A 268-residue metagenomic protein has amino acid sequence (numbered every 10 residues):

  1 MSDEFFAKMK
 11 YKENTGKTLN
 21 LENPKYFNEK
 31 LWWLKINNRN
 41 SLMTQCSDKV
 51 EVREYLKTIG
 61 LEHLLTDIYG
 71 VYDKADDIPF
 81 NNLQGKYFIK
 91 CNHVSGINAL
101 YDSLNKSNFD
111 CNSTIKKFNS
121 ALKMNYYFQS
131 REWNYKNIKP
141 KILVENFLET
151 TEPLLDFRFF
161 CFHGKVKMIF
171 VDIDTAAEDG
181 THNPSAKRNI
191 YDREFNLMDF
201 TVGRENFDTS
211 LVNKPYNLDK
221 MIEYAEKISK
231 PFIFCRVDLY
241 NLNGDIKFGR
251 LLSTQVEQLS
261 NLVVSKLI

Functional and structural regions predicted by a protein language model:
M1-N38: Membrane-proximal basic amphipathic "stem/tether" segments
N23-S113, K117-W133, K141: A conserved helix-loop-beta module that forms one wall/lid of the active-site cleft in ATP-utilizing catalytic domains
Y72, H93, N146-L148, C161-H163 (+2 more regions): Short, flexible loop/turn elements at secondary-structure junctions
L83, K106-R204, I246: Phosphate-binding site of ATP-dependent enzymes
Y87, K167, C235, K247-G249: Protein kinase-like catalytic core scaffold
L155-D156, F232-D245: A short glycine-rich, hydrophobically flanked beta-strand micro-motif that places a catalytic Asp/Glu for divalent metal
M198-E226: A conserved mid-domain beta-alpha-beta active-site/ligand-binding segment of alpha/beta enzyme cores
Y216, E223, N241-I268: C-terminal active-site "lid" helix and adjoining low-complexity regulatory extension at the edge of ATP-using catalytic
